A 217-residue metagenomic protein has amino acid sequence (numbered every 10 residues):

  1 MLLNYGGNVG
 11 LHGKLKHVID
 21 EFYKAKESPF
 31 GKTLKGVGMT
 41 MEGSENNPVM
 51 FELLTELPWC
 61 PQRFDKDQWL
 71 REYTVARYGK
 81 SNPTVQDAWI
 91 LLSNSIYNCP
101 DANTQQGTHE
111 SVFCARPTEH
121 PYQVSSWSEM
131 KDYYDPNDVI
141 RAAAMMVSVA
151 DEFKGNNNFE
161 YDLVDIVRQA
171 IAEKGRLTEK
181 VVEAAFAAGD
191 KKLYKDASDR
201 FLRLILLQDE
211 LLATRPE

Functional and structural regions predicted by a protein language model:
M1-E217: Substrate-binding groove of N-acetylhexosamine-processing glycoside hydrolases
